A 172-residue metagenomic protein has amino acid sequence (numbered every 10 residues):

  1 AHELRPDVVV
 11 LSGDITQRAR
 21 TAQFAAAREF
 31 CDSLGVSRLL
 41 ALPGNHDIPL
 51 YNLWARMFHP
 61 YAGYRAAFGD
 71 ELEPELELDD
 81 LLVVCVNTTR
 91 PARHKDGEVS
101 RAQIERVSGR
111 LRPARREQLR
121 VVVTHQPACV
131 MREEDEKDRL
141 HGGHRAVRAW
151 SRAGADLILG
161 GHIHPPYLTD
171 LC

Functional and structural regions predicted by a protein language model:
A1-S33: N-terminal active-site segment of His-dependent metallophosphoesterases
H2-V8, D96-L171: His/acidic metal-ligating clusters that form di-metal
L11, L82, L159: Conserved Rossmann-like nucleotide-binding pocket used by diverse enzymes that bind dinucleotide cofactors
G13-D14, G44, V86, H125 (+1 more regions): Active-site glycine-centered loops adjacent to acidic/histidine catalytic or metal-binding residues that shape
T16-Q17, D47, A128, P165: Short active-site segment of divalent metal-dependent hydrolases/proteases that encodes the spacing between
R20-A22, L50-Y51, M131-R132, L168: Short N-terminal helix/helix-N-cap motif within the alpha/beta-hydrolase-1
A25-R106, R145-S151: Extended active-site neighborhood of metal-dependent phosphoesterases/phosphodiesterases
